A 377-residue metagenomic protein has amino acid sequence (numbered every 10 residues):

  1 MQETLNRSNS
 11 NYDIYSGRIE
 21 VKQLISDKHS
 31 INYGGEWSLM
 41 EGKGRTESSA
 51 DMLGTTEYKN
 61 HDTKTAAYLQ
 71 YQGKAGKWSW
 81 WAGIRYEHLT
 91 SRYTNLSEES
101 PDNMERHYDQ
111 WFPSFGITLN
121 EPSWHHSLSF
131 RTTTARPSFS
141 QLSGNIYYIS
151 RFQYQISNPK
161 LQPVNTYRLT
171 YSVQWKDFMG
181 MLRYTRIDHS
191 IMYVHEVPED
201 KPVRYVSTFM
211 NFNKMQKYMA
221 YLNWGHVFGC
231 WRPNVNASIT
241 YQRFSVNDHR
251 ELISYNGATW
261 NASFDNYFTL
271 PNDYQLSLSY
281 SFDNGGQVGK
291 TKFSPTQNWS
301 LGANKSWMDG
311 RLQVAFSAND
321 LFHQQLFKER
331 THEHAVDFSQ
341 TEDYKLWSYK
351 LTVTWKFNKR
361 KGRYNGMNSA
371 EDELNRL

Functional and structural regions predicted by a protein language model:
M1-L96, N120, W124-S127, F178-M181 (+1 more regions): Face-selective signature of the C-terminal outer-membrane beta-barrel domain
M1-Q2, K43-M52, R92-P101, F139-Y147 (+7 more regions): Outer-membrane beta-barrel translocator domains and adjoining extracellular loop/strand segments of Gram-negative
T4-E20, K64, I156-N158, Q162 (+3 more regions): Outer membrane beta-barrel strand-and-loop segments of large Gram-negative receptors, especially TonB-dependent
G17-Q23, A67-G73, F115-L119, L169-W175 (+6 more regions): Residues on the lipid-exposed face of transmembrane beta-strands in outer-membrane beta-barrel proteins
I31-G35, W80-I84, P113, H126-L128 (+8 more regions): Transmembrane beta-strands of outer-membrane beta-barrel proteins
W37-K43, G73-K77, Y86-R92, L119-S123 (+10 more regions): Transmembrane beta-strands of outer-membrane beta-barrel pores
K59-D62, N103-Y108, T134-D188, V206-Y218 (+1 more regions): Outer-membrane beta-barrel signature, preferentially recognizing the C-terminal barrel domain of Gram-negative
W307-L377: C-terminal beta-signal and adjacent terminal beta-strands/loops of Gram-negative outer-membrane beta-barrel proteins
